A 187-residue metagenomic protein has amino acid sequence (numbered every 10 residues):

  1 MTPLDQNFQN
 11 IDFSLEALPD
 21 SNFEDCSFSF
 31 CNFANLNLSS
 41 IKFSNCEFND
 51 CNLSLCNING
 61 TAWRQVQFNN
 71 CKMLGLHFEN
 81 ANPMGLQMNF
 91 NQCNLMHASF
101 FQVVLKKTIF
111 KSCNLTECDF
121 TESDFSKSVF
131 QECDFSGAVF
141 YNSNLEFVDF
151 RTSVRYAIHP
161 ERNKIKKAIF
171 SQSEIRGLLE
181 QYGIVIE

Functional and structural regions predicted by a protein language model:
M1-E187: Tandem repeat scaffolds
